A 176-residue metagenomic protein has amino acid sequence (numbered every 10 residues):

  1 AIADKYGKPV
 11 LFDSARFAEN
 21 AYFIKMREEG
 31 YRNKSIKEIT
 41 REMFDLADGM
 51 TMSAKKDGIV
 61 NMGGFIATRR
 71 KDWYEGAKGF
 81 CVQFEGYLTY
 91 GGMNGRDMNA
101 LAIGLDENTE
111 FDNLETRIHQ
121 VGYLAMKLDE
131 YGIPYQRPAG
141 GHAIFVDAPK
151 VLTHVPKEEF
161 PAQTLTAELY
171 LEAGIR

Functional and structural regions predicted by a protein language model:
A1-I133, V146, P156, Q163: Conserved PLP-enzyme active-site core in the AAT-like
P134-R176: Conserved PLP-binding catalytic core of the aspartate aminotransferase-like
